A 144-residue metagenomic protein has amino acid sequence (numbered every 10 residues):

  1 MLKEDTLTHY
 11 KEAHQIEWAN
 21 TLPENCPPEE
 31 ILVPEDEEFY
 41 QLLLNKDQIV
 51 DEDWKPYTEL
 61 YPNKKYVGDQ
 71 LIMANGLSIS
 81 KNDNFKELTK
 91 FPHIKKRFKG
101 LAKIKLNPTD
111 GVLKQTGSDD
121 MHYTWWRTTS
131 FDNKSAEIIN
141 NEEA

Functional and structural regions predicted by a protein language model:
M1-L77, K81-A144: Conserved NAD+-utilizing ADP-ribose enzyme module
